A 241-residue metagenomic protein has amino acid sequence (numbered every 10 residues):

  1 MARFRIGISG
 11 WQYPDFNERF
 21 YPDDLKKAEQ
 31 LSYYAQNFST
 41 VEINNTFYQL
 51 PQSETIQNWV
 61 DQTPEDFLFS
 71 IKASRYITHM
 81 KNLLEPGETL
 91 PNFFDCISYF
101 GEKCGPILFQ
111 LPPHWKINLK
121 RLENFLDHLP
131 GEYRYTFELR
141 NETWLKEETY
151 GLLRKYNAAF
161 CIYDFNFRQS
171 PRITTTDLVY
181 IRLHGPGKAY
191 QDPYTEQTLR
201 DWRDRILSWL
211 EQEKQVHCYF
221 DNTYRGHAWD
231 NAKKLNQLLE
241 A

Functional and structural regions predicted by a protein language model:
M1-A241: Residues lining hydrophobic/aromatic ligand-binding pockets adjacent to catalytic sites
